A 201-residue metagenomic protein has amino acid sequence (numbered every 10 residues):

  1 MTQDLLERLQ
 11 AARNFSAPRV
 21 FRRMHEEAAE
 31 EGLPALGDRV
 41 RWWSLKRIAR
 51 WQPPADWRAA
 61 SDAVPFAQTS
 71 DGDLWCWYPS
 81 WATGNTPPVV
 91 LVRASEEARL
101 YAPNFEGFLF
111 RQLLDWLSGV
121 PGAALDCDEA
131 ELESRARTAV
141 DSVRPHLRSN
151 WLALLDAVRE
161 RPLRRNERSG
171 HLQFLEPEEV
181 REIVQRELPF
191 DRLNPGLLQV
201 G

Functional and structural regions predicted by a protein language model:
M1-G84, S142-G201: A surface-exposed partner-binding patch
P34, L91, L114, A130-E133: Short alpha-helical interface elements
S44, P103-L109, R135, N150: Alpha-helix N-cap recognition
P87-A124: Compact, glycine/acidic-enriched structural inserts
P121-R135: Charged, amphipathic alpha-helical linkers/stalks
